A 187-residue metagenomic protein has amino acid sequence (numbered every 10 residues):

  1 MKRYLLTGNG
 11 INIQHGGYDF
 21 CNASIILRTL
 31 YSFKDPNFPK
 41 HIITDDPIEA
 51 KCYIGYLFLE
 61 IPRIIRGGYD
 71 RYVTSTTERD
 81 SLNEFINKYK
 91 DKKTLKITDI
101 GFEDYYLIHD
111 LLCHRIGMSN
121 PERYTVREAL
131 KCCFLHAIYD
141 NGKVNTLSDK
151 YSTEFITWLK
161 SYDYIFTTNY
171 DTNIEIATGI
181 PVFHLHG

Functional and structural regions predicted by a protein language model:
M1-W158, T168, N173-I176: Gly/serine-rich nucleotide phosphate-binding loop at the start of the catalytic core of nucleotide/ADP-ribose-handling
G179-G187: A short alpha->loop->secondary-structure connector
